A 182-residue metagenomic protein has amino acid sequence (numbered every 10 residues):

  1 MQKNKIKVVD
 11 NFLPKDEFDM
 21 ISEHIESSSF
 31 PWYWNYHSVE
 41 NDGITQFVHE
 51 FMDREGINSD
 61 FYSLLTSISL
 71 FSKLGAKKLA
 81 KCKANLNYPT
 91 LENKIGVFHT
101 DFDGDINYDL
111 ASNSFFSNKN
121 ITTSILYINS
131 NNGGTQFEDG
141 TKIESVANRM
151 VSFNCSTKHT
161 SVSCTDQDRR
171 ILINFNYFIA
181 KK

Functional and structural regions predicted by a protein language model:
M1-K78, K83: Non-heme Fe(II)/2-oxoglutarate
N93-V97, D105, S112, S117-I121 (+1 more regions): A short beta-strand-loop-beta hairpin characteristic of the jelly-roll/cupin
H99-D101, H159: Histidine-centered divalent metal-coordination motifs
S124-L126, Q167-K182: A short hydrophobic beta-strand segment most commonly corresponding to one strand of the jelly-roll/cupin
I143-H159: Conserved metal-binding segment of the jelly-roll/cupin
K158-D166: Short beta-strand His + acidic residue motifs that chelate non-heme Fe in jelly-roll/DSBH and cupin folds
